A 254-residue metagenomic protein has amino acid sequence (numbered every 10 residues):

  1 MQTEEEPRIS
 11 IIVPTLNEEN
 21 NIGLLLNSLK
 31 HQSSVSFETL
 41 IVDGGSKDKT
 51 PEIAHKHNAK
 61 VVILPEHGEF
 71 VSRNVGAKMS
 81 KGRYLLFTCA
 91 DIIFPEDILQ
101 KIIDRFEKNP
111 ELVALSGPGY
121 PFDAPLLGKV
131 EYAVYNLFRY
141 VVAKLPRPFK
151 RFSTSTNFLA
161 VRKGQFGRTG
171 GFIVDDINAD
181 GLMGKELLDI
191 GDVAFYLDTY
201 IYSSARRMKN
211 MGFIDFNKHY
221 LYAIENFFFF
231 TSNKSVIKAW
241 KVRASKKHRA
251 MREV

Functional and structural regions predicted by a protein language model:
N27-S36: Short, acidic, metal-binding catalytic loop of nucleotide-sugar glycosyltransferases
S28, D43-P51, I92: A conserved acidic beta->alpha catalytic loop
K49, A90-R105, K185: Acidic donor-binding/catalytic loop of UDP-sugar-dependent glycosyltransferases, especially processive GT2
L64-S80: Glycine-rich, basic loop-to-helix element that forms the pyrophosphate-binding segment of sugar-nucleotide handling
L85: Short aromatic/hydrophobic "clamp" motif used to bind/position activated sugar donors
D97-K129: Conserved donor NDP-sugar-binding/catalytic core segment of glycosyltransferases
G117-A124, E131-F152, T156: Short, flexible, basic/aromatic active-site loop/helix in glycosyltransferases
I177-M183: Acidic donor-binding loop at a coil-to-helix junction in glycosyltransferase catalytic cores that engages
